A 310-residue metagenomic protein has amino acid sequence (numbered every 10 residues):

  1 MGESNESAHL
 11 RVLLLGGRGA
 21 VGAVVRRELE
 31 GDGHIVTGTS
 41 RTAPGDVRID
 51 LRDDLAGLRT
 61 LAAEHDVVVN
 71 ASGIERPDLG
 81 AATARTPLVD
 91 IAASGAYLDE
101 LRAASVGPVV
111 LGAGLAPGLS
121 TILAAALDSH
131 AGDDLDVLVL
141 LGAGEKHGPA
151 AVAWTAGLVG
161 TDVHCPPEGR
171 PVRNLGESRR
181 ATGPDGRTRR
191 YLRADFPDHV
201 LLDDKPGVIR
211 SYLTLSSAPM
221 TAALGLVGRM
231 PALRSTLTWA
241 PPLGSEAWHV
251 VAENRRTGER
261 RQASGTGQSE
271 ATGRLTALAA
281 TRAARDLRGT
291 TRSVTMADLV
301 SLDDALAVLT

Functional and structural regions predicted by a protein language model:
M1-L10, T310: Actinobacteria-biased recognition of intrinsically disordered, low-complexity terminal regions
L10-L29: N-terminal Rossmann NAD(P)H-binding glycine-rich loop of SDR-like oxidoreductase domains
R11, D66-V67, P87: Structural motif
G19, H130-R261: Active-site-lining helix/loop region of Rossmann-like oxidoreductase modules
G38-A43: N-terminal Rossmann-fold cofactor-binding loop
I49-H65, I74: Conserved Rossmann-fold cofactor-binding substructure of NAD(P)-dependent oxidoreductases
I74-P167, L201: Glycine-/Pro-rich loop/turn segments that contact NAD(P) or position catalytic residues in Rossmann-like domains
A223-T310: C-terminal active-site/capping subdomain that shapes the small-molecule cofactor and substrate pocket of enzyme
